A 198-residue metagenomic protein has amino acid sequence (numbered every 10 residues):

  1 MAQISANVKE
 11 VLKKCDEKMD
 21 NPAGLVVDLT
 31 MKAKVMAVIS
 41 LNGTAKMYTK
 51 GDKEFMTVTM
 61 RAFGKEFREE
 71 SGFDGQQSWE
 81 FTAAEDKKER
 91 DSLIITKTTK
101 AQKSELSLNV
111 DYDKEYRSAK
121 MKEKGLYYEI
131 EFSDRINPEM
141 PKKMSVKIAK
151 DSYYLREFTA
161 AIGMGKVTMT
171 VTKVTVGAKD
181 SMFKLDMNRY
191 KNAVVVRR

Functional and structural regions predicted by a protein language model:
Q3-V11, D20-N21, G72-M140, R189 (+1 more regions): Flexible, processing/modification-adjacent segments and terminal tails in exported/periplasmic/extracellular proteins
A6-A83: N-terminal mature ectodomain segment of secretory-pathway/periplasmic proteins
K32-V35, M56-T59, K65-F67, E105-L108 (+2 more regions): Intrinsically disordered, low-complexity segments enriched in polar/charged residues with Gly/Pro, especially when
N42-K46, R68-E70, S92, K143-S145 (+1 more regions): Well-ordered beta-strand positions in beta-sheet-rich domains
K46-K50, D74-Q76, I95-Q102, D151 (+1 more regions): A short, sequence-level motif marking secondary-structure junctions
K50-G51, A62-G64, W79-F81, K114 (+3 more regions): Short, intrinsically disordered/low-complexity patches at protein termini and at juxtamembrane boundaries
E66, D86, G163-K166: Acidic, low-complexity segments
R117, M121-R198: Gly/Pro-enriched, hydrophobic low-complexity segments that function as extracytoplasmic propeptides/linkers
